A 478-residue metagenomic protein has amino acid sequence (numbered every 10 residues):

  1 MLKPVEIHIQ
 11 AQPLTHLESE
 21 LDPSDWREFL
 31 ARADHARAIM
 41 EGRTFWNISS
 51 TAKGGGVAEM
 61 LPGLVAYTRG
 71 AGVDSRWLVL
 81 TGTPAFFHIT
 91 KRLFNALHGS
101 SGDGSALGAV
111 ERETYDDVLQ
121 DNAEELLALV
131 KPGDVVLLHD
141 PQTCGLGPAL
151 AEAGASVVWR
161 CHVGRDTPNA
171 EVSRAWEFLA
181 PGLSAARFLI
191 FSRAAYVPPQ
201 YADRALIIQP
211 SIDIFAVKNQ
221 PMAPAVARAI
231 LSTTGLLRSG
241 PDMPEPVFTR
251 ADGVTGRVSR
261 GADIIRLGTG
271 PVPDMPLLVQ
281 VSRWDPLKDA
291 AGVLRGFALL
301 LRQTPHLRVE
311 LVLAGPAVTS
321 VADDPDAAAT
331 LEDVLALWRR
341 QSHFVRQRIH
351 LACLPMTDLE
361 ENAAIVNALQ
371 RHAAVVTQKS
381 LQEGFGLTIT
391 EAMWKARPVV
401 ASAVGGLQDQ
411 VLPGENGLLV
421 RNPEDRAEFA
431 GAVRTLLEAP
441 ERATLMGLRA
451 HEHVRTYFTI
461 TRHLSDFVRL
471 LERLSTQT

Functional and structural regions predicted by a protein language model:
M1-T478: Catalytic cores of nucleotide-sugar-dependent glycosyltransferases that transfer UDP/GDP/TDP-activated
